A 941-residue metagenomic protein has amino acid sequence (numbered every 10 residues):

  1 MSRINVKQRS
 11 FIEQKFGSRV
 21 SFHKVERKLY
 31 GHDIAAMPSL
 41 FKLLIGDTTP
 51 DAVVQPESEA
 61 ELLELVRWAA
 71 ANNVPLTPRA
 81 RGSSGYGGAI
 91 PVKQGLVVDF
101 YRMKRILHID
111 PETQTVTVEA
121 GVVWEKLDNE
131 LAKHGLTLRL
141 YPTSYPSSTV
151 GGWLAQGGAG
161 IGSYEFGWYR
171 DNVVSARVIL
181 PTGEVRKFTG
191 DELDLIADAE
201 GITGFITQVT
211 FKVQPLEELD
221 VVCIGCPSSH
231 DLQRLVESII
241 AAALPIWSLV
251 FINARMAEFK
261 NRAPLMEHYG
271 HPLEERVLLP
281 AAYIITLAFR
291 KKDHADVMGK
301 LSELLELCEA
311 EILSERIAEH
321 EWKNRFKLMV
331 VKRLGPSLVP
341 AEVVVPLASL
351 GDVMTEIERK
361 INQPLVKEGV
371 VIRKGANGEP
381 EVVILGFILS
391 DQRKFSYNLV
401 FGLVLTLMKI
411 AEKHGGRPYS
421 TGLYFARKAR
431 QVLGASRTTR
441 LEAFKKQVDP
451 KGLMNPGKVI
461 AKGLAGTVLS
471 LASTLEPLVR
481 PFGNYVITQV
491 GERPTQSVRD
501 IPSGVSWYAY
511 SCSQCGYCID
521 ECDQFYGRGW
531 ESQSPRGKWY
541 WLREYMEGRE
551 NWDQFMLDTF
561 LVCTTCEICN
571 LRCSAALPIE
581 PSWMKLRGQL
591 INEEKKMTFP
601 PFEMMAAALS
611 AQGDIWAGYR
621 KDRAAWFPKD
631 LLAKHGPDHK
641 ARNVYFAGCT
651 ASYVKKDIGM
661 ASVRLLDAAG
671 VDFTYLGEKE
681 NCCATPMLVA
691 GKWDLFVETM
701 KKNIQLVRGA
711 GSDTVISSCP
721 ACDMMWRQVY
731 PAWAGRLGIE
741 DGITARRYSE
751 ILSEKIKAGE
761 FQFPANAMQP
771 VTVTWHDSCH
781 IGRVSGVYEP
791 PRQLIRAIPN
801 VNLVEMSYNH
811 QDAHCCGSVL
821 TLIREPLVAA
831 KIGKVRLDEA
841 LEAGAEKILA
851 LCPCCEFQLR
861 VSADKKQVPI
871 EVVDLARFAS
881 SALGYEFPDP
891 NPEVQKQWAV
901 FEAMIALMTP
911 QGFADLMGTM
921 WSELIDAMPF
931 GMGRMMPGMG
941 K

Functional and structural regions predicted by a protein language model:
M1-L44, A71-P75, L304-E321, I410-A435 (+1 more regions): N-terminal accessory segments
S2, T467-Y508, I591-K595, D638-A641 (+8 more regions): Iron-sulfur (Fe-S) cluster-binding modules
F22-P38, Q233-T406, I410, G422: C-terminal substrate-recognition/cap domain of FAD-linked oxidoreductases
V25-R27, G31-M103, L138: Glycine-rich N-terminal segment of FAD-binding domains in flavoprotein oxidoreductases, spanning the beta-loop-helix
R105-I109, V116-F251, M454, T821: FAD-binding subdomain of flavoenzyme oxidoreductases
F425-E492: Activity-critical C-terminal alpha-helical subdomain
S506-A509, Q533, W539-A734, K755 (+1 more regions): Iron-sulfur-cluster electron-transfer modules
A509-G527, L561-A576, G648-T650, K679-V689 (+4 more regions): Local cysteine-cluster metal-coordination motifs and their immediate loop/turn environment, predominantly Fe-S cluster
